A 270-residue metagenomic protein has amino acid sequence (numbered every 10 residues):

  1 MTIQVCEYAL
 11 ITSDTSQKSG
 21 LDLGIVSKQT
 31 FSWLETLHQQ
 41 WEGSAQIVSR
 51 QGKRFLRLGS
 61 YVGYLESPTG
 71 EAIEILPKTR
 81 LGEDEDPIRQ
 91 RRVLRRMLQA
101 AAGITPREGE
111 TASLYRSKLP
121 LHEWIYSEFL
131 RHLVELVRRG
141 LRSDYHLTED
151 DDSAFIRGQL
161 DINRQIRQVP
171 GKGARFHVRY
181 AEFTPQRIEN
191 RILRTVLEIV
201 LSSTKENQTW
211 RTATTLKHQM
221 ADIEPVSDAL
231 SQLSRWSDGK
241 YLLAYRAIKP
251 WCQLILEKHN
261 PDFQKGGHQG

Functional and structural regions predicted by a protein language model:
M1-S231, A244-D262: Terminal, charged accessory segments of proteins
S234, D238-L242: Helix-loop junctions and short alpha-helical segments
G266-G270: Long, well-ordered mid-to-C-terminal structural blocks that present hydrophobic/aromatic surfaces
